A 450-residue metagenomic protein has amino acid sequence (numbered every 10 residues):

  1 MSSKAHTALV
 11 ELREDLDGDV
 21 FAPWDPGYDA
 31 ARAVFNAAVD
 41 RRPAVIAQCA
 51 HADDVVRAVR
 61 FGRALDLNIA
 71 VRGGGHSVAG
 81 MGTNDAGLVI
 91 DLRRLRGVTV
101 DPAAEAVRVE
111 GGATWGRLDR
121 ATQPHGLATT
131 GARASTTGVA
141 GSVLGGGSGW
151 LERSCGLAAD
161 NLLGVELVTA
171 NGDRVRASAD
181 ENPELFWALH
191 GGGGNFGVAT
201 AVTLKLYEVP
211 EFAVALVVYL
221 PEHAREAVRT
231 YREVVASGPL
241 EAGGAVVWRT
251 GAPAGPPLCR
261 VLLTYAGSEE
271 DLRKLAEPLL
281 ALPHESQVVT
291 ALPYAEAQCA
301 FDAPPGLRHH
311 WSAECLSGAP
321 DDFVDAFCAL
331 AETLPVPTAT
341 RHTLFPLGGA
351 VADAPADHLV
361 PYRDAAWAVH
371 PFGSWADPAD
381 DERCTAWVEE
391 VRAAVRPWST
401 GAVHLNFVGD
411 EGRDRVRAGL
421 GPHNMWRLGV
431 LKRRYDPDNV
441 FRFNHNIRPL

Functional and structural regions predicted by a protein language model:
M1-L450: Soluble FAD-dependent oxygen oxidases
